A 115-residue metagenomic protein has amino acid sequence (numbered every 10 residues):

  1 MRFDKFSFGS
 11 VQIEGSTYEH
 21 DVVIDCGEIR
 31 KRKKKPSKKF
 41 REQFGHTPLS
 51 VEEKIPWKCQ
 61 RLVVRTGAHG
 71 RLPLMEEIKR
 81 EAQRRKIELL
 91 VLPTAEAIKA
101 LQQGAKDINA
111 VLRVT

Functional and structural regions predicted by a protein language model:
M1-K38: N-terminal, charge-rich interaction modules
Y18, K54-C59, Q102-K106: Flexible, charged surface loops at secondary-structure boundaries
D25, R65, V111-T115: Short beta-strand segments
K31-P56: Compact, glycine-rich, soluble single-domain proteins
R32, G70-L74, K99-A100: Short active-site-adjacent helix-start/loop capping segments
I55-L90: Mid-chain, well-packed structural core segment of small domains
E88-K99: A short glycine-rich beta-strand->turn/loop micro-motif centered on a GG-aromatic cluster
A97-T115: Short basic, glycine-rich beta-strand/loop surfaces that mediate nucleic-acid
